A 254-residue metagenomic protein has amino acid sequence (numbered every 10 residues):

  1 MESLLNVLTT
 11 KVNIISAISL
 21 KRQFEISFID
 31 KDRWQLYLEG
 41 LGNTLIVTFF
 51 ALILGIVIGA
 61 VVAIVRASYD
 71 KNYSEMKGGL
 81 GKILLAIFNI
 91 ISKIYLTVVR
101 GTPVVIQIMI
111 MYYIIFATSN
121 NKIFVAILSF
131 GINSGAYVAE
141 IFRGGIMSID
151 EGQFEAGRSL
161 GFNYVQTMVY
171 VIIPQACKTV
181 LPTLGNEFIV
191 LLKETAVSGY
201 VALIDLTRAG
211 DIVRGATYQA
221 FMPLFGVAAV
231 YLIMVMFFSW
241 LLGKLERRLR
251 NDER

Functional and structural regions predicted by a protein language model:
M1-R254: Transmembrane alpha-helices and adjacent helix-loop boundaries
